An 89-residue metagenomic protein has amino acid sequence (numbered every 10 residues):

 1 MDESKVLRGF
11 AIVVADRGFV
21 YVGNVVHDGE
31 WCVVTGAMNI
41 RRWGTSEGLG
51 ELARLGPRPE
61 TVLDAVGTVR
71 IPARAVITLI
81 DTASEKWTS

Functional and structural regions predicted by a protein language model:
D2-S89: Conserved RNA-binding domains used in RNP assembly and mRNA/RNA metabolism
